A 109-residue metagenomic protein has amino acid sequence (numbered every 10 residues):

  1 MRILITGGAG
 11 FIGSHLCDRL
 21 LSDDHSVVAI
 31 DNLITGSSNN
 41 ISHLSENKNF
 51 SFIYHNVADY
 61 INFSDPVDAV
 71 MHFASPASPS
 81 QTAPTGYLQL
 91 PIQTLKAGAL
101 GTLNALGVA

Functional and structural regions predicted by a protein language model:
M1-A109: N-terminal Rossmann-like NAD(P)+-binding domain of SDR-like oxidoreductases, especially those catalyzing
